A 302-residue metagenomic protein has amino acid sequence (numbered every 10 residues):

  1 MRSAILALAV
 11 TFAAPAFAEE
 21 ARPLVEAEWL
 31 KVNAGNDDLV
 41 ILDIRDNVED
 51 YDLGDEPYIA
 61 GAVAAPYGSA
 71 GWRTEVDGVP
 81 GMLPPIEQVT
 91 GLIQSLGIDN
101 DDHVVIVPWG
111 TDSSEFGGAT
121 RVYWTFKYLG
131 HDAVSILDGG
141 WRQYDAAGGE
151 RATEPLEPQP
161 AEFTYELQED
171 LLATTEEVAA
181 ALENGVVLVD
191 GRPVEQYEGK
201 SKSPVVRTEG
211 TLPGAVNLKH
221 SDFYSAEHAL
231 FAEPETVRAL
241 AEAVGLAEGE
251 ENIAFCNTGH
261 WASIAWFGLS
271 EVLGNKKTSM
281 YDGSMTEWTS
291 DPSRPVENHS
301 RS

Functional and structural regions predicted by a protein language model:
M1-A4: Positively charged n-region of N-terminal signal peptides that target proteins for export
L8-V10: Basic, Lys/Arg-rich alpha-helical nucleic-acid-recognition elements, primarily the DNA-binding modules of transcription
A13-P15: N-terminal signal peptide c-region/cleavage motif recognized by signal peptidases
F17-S302: Cytosolic catalytic domains that perform sulfur/thiol-centered chemistry
